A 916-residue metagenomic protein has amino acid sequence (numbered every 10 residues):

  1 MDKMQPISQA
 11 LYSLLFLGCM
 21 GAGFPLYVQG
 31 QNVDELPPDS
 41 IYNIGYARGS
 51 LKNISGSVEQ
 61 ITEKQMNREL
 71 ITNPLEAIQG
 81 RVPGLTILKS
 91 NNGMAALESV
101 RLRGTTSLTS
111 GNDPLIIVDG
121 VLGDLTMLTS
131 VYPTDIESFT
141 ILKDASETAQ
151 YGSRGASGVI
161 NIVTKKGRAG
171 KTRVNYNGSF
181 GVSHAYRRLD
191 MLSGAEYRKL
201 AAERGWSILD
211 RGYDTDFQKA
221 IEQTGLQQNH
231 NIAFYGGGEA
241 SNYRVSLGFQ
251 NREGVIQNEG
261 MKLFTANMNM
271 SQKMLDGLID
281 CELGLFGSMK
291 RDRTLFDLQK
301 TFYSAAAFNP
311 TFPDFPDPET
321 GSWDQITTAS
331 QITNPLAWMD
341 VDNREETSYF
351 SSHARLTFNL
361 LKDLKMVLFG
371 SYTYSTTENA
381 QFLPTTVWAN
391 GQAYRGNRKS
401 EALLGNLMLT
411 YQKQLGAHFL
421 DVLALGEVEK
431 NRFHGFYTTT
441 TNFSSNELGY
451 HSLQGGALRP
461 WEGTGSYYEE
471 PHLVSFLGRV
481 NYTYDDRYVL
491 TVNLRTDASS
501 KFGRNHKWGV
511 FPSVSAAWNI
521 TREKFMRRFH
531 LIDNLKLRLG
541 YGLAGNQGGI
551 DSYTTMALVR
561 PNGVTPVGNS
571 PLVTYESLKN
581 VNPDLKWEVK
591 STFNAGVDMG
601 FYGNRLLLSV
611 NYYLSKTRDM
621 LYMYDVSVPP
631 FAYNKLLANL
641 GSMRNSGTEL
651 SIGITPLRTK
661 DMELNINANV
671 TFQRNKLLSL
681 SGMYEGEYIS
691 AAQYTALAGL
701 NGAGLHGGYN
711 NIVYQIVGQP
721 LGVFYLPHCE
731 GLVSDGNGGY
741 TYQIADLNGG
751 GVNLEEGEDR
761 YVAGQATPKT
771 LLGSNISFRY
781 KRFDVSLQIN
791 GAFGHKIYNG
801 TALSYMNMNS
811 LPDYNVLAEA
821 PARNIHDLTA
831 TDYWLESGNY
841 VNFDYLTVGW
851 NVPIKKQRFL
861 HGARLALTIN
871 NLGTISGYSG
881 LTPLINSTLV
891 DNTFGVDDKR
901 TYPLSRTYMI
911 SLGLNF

Functional and structural regions predicted by a protein language model:
M1-M268, K273-M274, I279-S288, P335 (+10 more regions): Short, small/polar-rich motifs associated with maturation and membrane association, primarily at protein termini
D113, G225-Q228, K262-F264, N269-L275 (+5 more regions): Extracellular/periplasmic, surface-exposed regions of secreted and cell-surface proteins
N175-G212, Y437-T439, A638, T648 (+3 more regions): Conserved small-residue
D190-S193, L383-T385, T439-N442, M683 (+2 more regions): Short Gly/aromatic-enriched secondary-structure transition segments
Q299-L336: Acidic, glycine-rich flexible loop segments
G750, D784-Y845: C-terminal beta-barrel architecture of Gram-negative outer-membrane proteins
